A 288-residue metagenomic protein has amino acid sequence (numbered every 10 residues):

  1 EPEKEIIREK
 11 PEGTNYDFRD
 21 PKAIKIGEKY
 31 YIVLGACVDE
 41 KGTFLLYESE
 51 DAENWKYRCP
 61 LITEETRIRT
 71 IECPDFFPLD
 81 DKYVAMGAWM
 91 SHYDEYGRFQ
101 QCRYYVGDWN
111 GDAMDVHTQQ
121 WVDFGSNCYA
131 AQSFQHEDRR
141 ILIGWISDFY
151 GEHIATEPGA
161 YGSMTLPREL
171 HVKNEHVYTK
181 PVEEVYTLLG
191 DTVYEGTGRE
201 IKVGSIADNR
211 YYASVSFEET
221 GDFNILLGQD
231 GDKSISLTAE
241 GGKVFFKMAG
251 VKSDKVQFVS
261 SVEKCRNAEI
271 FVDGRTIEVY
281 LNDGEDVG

Functional and structural regions predicted by a protein language model:
E1, E48-A52, G107: Conserved Ser/Thr-centered positions that define the repeating blades of beta-propeller domains
E1-K25, N54-P74, D112-A130: Surface loop/turn signatures of beta-propeller and other carbohydrate-active proteins
R19-L45, D51: A conserved hydrophobic secondary-structure block that centers on an alpha-helix together with its immediately flanking
K29-I32, K82-A85, R139-L142: Entry beta-strands of beta-propeller and related beta-repeat scaffolds
A36-V38, W89-S91, I146-D148: Residue-level signature of beta-propeller blades and closely related beta-rich strand-turn architectures in secreted
E40-L46, Y93-V106, H153-T156, L166: Structural motif
D75, L79-H92, Q100-V106: Loop/turn-rich, solvent-exposed surfaces of beta-rich toroidal or solenoidal domains
D108-G288: Beta-rich accessory regions
